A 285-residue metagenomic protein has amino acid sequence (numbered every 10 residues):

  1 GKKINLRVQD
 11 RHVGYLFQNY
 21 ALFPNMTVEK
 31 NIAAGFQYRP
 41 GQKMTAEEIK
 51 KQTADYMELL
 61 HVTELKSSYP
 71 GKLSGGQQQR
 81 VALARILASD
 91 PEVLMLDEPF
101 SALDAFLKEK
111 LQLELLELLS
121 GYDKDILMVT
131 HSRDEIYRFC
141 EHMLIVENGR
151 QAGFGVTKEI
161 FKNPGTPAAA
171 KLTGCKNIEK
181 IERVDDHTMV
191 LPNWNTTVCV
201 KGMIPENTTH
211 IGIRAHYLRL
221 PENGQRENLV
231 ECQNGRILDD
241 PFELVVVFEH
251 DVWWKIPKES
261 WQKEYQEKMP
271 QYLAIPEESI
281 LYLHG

Functional and structural regions predicted by a protein language model:
G1-G14, A46, I160, P164: ABC ATPase NBD coupling module
F23-E48, L59: ABC-type ATPase nucleotide-binding domains, specifically the catalytic core motifs of the NBD
T45-L65, E117: Conserved ABC ATPase "signature" region
Y69-L73, Q77: Conserved ABC ATPase signature
A88-E92: A short, proline-enriched helix->beta-strand linker immediately N-terminal to the Walker B motif in ABC-type P-loop
Q151-G155, N163: ABC ATPase "signature
K176, H187-G285: Non-catalytic connector elements of ABC transporters
